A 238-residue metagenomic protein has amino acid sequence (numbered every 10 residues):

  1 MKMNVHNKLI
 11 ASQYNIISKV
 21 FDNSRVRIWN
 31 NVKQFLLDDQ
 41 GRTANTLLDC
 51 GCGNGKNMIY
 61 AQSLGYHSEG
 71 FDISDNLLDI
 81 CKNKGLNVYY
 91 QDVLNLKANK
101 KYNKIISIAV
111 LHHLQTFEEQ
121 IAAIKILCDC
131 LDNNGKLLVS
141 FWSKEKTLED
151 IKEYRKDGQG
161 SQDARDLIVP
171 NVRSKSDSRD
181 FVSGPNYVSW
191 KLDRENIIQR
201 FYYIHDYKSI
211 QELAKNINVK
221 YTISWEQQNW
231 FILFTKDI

Functional and structural regions predicted by a protein language model:
M1-L48, G53-K100, E118, K136-I238: Class I (Rossmann-like) S-adenosyl-L-methionine-dependent methyltransferase catalytic domain, capturing the SAM-binding
I106: A conserved beta-strand element that flanks and buttresses the S-adenosyl-L-methionine
A109-H113: Short catalytic micro-motifs in class I SAM-dependent methyltransferases
I121-N133: A short glycine-rich, Lys/Arg-flanked "PGG" loop and its adjoining helix->strand segment in the class I
